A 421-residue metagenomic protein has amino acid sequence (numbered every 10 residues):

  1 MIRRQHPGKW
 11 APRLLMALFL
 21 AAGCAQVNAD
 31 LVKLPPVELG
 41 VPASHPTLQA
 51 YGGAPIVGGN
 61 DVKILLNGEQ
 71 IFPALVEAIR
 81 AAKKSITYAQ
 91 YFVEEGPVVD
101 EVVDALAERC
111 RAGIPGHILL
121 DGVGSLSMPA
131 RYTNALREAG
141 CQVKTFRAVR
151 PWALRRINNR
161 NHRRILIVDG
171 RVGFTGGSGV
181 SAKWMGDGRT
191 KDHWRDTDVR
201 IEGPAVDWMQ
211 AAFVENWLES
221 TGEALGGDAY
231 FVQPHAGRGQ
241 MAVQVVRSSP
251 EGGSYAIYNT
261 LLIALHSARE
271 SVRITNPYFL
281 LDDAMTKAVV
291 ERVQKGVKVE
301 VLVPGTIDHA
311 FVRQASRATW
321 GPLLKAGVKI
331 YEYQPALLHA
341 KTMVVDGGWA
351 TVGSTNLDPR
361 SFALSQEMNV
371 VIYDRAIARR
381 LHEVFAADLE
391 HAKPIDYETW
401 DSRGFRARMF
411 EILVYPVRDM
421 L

Functional and structural regions predicted by a protein language model:
I2-L14: Bacterial N-terminal signal peptides that target proteins for export
I2-R3, G23-L421: Charged, low-complexity intrinsically disordered terminal segments
G8-K9, A17, H117, V172: Solvent-exposed, well-ordered amphipathic alpha-helical segments that flank/support binding or catalytic loops
P12-A22: Bacterial N-terminal signal peptides
